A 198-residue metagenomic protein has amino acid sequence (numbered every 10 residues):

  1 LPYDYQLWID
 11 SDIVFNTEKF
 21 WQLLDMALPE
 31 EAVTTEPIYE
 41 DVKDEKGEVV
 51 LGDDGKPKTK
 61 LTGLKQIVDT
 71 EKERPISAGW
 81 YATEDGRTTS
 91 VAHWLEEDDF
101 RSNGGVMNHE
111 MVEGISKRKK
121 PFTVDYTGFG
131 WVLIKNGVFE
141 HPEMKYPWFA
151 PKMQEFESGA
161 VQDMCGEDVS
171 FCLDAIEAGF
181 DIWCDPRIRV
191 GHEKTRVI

Functional and structural regions predicted by a protein language model:
P2-D4, D44, T127, A160: Alpha-helical hydrophobic/aromatic positions enriched in membrane-embedded helices and signal peptides
Y3-V14: Short beta-strand-to-loop acidic/aromatic patch adjacent to the donor-nucleotide binding site
Y5, R74-I76, I182: Short, Asp-centered acidic motifs that coordinate Mg2+ and/or phosphate in catalytic or ligand-binding sites
I9-S11, G79-A82, R187: Active-site-proximal beta-strand/loop segments in catalytic clefts of secreted hydrolases
V14, A82-D85, V190, R196-I198: Surface-exposed, flexible loop/turn segments at secondary-structure boundaries
N16-Q154: Conserved catalytic core of nucleotide-sugar-dependent glycosyltransferases
E143-I198: C-terminal catalytic/acceptor-binding lobe
